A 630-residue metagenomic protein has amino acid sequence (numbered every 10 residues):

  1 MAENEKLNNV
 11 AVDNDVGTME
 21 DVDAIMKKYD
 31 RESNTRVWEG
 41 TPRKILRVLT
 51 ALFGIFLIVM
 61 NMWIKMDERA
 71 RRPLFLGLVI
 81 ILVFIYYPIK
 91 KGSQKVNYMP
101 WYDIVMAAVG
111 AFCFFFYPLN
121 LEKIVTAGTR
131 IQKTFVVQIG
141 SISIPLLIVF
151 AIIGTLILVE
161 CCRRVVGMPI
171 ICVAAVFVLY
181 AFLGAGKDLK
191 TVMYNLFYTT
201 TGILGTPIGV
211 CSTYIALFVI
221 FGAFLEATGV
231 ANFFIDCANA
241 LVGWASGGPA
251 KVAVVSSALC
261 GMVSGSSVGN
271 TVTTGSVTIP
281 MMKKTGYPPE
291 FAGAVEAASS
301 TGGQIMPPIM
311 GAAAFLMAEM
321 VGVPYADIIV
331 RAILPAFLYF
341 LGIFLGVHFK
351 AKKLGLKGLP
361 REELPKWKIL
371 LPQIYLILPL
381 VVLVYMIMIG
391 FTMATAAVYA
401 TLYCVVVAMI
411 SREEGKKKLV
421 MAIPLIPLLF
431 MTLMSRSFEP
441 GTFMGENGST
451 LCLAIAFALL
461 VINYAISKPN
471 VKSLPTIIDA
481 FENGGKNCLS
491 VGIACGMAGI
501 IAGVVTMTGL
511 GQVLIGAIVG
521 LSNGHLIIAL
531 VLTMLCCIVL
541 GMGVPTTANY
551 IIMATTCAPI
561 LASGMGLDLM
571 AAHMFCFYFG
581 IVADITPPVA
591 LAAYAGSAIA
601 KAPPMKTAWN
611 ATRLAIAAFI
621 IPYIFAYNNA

Functional and structural regions predicted by a protein language model:
A2-A51, V330-K486, L591-A630: Long, contiguous bundles of hydrophobic transmembrane helices that form the permeation core of multi-pass
A2-I142, I148, I152: Conserved, well-structured core domains of diverse proteins
M62-M66, Y86-N97, I152-V166, E319-D327 (+3 more regions): Membrane-water interface regions at transmembrane-helix termini and the short interhelical loops of multi-pass membrane
K65-L74, V96-Y102, T134-P145, G202-V210 (+6 more regions): Interfacial loop-to-helix junctions that mark the boundaries of transmembrane helices in multi-pass membrane
F112, L156, E160, R164-V165 (+6 more regions): Core transmembrane alpha-helical segments of multi-pass membrane transporters/permeases
I144-V149, T201-Y214, A240-V254, T285-F291 (+5 more regions): Membrane-interfacial loop-to-helix junctions in multi-pass transporters
R163, G222-E226, S257-S266, A298-Q304 (+5 more regions): Transmembrane alpha-helix interface/packing and boundary motifs in multi-pass membrane proteins, characterized by
I235-G303, I309-L316, G322, T546-G580 (+2 more regions): Hydrophobic transmembrane alpha-helices that form the pore/transport pathway of multi-pass ion and small-solute
